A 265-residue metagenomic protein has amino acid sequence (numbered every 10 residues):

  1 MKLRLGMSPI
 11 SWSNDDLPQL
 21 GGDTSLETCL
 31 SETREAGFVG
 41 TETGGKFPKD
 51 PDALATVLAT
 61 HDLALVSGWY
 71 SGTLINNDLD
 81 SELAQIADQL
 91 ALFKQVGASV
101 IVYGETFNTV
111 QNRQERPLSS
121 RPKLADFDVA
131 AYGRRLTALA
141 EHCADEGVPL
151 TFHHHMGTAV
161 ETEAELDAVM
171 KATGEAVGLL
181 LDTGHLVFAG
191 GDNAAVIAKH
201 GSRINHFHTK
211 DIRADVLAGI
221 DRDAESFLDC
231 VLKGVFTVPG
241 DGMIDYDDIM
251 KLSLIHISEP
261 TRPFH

Functional and structural regions predicted by a protein language model:
K2, S31-E35, K49-S67, D88-A98 (+4 more regions): Acidic (Asp/Glu)-rich catalytic clusters
I10-W12, G44-K46, Y70-L74, T106-N108 (+3 more regions): Active-site beta-loop-alpha junctions enriched in small/polar residues
S11-T24, L74-E82, R121-D128: Active-site mouth loops of central-metabolism enzymes
P18-E32, E82-L92, A189-I197, Y246: Short, acidic/polar
L20-T24, N108-L118, L217-D229: Short, flexible, mixed-charge acidic loops at enzyme active sites
T41, G133-M243: Acidic/histidine-rich catalytic cores of soluble enzymes
L79-G178: Active-site acidic/histidine proton-transfer and metal-coordination neighborhood in alpha/beta enzyme cores
I255-H265: Single conserved hydrophobic/aromatic residue that forms the stacking wall/gate of nucleotide- or nucleobase-binding
